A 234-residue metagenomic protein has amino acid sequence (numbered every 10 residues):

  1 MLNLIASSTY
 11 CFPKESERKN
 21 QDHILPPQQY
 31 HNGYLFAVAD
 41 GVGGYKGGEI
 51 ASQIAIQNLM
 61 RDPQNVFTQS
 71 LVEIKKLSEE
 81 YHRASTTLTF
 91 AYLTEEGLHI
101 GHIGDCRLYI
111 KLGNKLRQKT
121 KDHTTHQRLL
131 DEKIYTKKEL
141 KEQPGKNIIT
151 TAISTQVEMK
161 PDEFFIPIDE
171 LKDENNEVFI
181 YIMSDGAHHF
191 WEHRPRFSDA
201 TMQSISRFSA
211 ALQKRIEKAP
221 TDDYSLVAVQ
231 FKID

Functional and structural regions predicted by a protein language model:
M1-D234: PP2C/PPM-type serine/threonine phosphatase catalytic domain
